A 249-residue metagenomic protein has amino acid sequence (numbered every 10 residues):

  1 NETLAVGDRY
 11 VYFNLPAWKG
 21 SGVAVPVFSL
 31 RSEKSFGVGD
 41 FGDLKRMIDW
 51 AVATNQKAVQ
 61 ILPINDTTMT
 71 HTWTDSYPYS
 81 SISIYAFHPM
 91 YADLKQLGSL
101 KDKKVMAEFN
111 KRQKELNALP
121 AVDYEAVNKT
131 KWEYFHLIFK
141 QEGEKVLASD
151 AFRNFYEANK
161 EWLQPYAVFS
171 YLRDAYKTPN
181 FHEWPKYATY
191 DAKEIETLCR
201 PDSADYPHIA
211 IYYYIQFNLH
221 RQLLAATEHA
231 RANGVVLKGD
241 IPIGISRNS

Functional and structural regions predicted by a protein language model:
N1-P16: Glycan-association/targeting regions that enable binding to alpha-glucans and other polysaccharides
P16-S249: Acidic/aromatic-lined carbohydrate-recognition and catalytic surfaces of CAZymes acting on diverse glycans
